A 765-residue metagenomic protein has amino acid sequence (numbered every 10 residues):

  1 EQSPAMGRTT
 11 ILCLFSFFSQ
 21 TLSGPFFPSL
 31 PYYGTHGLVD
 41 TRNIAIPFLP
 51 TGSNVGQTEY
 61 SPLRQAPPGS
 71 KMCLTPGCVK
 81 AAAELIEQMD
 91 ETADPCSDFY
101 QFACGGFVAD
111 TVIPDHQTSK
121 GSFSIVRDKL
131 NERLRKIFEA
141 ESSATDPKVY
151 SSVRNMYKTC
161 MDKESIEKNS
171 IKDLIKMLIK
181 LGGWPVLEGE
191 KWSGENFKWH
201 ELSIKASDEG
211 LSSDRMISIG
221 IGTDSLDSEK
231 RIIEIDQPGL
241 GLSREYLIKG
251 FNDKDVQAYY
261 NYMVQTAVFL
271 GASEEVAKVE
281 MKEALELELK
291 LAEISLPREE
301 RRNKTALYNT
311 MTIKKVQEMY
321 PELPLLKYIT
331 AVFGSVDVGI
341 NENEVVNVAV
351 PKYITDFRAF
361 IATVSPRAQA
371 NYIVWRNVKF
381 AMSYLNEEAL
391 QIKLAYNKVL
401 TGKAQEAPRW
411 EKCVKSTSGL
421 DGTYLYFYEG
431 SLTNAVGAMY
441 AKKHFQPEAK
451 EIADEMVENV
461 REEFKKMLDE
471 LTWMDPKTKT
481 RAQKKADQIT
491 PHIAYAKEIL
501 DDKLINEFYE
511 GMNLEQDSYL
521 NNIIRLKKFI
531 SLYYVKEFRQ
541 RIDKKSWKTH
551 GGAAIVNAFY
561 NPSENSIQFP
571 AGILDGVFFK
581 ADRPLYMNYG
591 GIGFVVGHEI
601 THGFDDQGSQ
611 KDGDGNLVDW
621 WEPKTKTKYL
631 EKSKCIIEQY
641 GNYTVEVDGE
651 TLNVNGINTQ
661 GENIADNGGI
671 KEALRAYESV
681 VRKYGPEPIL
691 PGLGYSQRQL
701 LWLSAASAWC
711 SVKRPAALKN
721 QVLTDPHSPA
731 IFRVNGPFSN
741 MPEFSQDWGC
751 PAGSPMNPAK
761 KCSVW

Functional and structural regions predicted by a protein language model:
E1-A5: Short, Lys/Arg-enriched N-terminal segments with co-localized hydrophobic residues within the first ~10-30 amino acids
R8-S23: Cleavable N-terminal signal peptides of Sec/SRP-targeted secreted and luminal proteins
G24, R127, A284, K290 (+10 more regions): Intrinsically disordered, low-complexity linker/terminal regions across diverse proteins
P25-R64: N-terminal, immediately post-signal peptide pro-regions of secreted/luminal proteins
A66-E87: Short, Gly/Pro- and small/polar-rich lid/capping loops
C73-C78, D94-S97, F102-I175: Active-site-surrounding "flap" and adjacent substrate/cofactor-binding loops of secreted or lumenal enzymes, prototyped
Q88-D110, Y246-V268, M474, Q660 (+1 more regions): Hydrophobic/aromatic-rich, well-ordered segments within soluble, folded domains that form packed cores
R133-N459, A496-I499, F508-Y509, N513-F529 (+1 more regions): Noncatalytic, helix-rich "gating/capping" subdomain that lines the substrate-entry/channel surface of large enzyme
